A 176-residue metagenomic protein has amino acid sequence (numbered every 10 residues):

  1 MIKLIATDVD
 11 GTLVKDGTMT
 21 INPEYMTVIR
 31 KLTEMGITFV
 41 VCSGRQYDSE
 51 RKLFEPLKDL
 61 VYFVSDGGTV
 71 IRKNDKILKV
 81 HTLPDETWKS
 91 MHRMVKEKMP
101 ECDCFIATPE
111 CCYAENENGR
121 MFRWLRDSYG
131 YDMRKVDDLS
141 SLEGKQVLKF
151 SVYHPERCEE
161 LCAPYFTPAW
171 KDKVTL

Functional and structural regions predicted by a protein language model:
M1-I2, S65: Short, small/polar residue-rich loop motifs at catalytic or cofactor-binding pockets
I2, K58-L60, V147, K173-V174: Core-facing hydrophobic residues within beta-strands of well-ordered domains
K3-T18: Asp-based phosphoryl-transfer active-site loop
T7, V70-K73, S141-G144: Short, basic/glycine-rich phosphate-binding loops at helix/coil junctions that contact nucleotide phosphates
T18, P84, P155-E156: Short beta->alpha junction loops/turns
M19-T20, E24, F150: Substrate-gripping "pore-loop 1 plus following alpha2 helix"
P23-F122: Active-site phosphate-binding/coordination module
E101-L176: Conserved acidic, metal-coordinating active-site core of Asp-based, Mg2+-dependent phosphoryl-transfer enzymes
